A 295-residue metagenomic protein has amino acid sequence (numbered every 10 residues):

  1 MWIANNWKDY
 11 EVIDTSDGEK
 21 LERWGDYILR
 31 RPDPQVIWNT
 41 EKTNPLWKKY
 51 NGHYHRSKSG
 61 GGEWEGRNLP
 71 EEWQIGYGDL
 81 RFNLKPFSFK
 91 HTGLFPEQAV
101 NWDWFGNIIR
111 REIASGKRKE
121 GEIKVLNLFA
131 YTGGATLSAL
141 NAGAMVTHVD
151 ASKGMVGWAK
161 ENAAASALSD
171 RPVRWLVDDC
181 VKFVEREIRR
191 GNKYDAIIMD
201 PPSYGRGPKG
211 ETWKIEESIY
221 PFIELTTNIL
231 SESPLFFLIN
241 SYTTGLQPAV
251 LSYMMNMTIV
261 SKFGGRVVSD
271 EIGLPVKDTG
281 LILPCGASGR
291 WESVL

Functional and structural regions predicted by a protein language model:
W7-E22, L29-P96, D103: Non-catalytic substrate-recognition/targeting regions of SAM-dependent transferases
P96-G116: Conserved alpha-helix/loop element of class I SAM-dependent methyltransferases that forms part of the SAM/SAH-binding
G121-Y131: Conserved class I S-adenosyl-L-methionine
T132-A144: Conserved SAM-binding loop of SAM-dependent methyltransferases across substrates and taxa, primarily the Class I
M145-D150: Conserved SAM-binding motif I beta-strand of class I
S152-I198: S-adenosyl-L-methionine
C180-S261: S-adenosylmethionine
P234-L295: C-terminal catalytic and target-recognition region of SAM-dependent MTase-like enzymes, primarily methyltransferases
